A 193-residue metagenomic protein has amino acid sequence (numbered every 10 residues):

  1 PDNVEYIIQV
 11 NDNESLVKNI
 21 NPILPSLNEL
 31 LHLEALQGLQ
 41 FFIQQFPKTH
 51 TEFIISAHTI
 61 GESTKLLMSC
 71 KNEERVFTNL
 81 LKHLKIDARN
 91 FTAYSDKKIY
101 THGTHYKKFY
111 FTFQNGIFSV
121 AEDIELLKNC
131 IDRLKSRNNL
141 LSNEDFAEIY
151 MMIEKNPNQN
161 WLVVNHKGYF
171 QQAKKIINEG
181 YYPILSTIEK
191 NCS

Functional and structural regions predicted by a protein language model:
P1-T101, F146-N191: Structural boundary/hinge residues at secondary-structure and domain interfaces
G103, K107-I177: A conserved glycine-rich beta-strand in the N-terminal activation segment of trypsin-fold
